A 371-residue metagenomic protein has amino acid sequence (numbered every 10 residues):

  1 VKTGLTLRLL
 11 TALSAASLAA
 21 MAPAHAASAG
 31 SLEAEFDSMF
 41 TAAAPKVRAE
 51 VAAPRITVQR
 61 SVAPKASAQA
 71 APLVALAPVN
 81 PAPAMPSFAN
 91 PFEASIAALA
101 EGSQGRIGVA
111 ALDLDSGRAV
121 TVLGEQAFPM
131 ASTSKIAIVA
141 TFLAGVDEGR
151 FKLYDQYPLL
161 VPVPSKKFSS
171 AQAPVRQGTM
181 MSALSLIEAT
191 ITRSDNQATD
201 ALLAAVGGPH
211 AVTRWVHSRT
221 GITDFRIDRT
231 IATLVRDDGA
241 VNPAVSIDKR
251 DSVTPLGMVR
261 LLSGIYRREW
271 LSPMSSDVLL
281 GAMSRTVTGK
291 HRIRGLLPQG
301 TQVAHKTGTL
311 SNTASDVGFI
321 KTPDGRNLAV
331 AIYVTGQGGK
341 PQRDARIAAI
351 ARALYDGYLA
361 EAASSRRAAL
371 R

Functional and structural regions predicted by a protein language model:
R8-A20: Bacterial N-terminal signal peptides
A26-L99, A204-A205, P209-H210, V259-R371: Structured C-terminal helix/loop/strand segments within mature extracytoplasmic catalytic/sensor domains
P91-G124, I320-K321: A short, well-structured edge-of-sheet supersecondary motif
R106, T179, I187, D200-L262: Mid-domain, small-residue-enriched loop/turn segments at the edges of structured enzyme/sensor domains
G117, P129-L159, T190, M258 (+1 more regions): Active-site SXXK
V122-G124, S182-S185, R193-T199, D238-S246 (+3 more regions): Flexible glycine/proline-enriched surface loops and loop-helix/loop-strand junctions
A144-V163, P209, T213, S272-S275: Short, well-structured active-site flanking segments
P164-L202, P209: Conserved catalytic neighborhood of penicillin-recognizing serine enzymes
